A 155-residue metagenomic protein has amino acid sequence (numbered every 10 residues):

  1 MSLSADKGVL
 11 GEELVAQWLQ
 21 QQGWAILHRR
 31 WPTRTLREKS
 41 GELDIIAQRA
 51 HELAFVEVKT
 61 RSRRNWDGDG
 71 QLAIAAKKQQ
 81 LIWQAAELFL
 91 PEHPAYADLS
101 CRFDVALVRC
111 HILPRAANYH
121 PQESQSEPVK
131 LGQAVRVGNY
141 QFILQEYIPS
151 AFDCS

Functional and structural regions predicted by a protein language model:
M1-L3, P32, L43, Q48-A50 (+3 more regions): Long, low-complexity, intrinsically disordered N-terminal extensions of eukaryotic proteins, enriched
S2, Q17-E38: A short acidic/basic microdomain associated with nuclease active sites
S4-A16: Nuclease catalytic cores
L19, L43-R63, I82: Conserved catalytic cores of phosphodiester-cleaving nucleases, focusing on short active-site segments
G23, G41-L43, C101: Short beta-strand or tight-loop elements that sit immediately N-terminal to catalytic metal-binding acidic residues
G41, E52-A54, D104, E146: Protein kinase-like catalytic core scaffold
T60-I112: Catalytic cores of nucleic-acid endonucleases
E92-S155: Domain-level recognition of nuclease-like catalytic cores that cleave nucleotide substrates
